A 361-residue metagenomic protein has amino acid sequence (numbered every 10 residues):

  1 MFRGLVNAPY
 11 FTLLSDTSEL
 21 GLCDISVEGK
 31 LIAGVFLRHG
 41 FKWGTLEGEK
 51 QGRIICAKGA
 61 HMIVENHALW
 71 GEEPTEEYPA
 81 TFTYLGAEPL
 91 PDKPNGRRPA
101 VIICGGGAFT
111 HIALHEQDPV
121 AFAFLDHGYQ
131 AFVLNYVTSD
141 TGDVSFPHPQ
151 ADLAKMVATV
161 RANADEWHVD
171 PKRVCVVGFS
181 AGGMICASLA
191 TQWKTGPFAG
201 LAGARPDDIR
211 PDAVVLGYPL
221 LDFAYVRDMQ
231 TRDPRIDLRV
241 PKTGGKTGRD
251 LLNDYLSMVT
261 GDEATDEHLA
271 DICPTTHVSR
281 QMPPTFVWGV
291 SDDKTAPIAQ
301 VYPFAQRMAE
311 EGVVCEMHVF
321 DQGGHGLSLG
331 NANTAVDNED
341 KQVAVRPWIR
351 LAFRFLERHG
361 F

Functional and structural regions predicted by a protein language model:
G59-N95: N-terminal cap/lid segment of alpha/beta-hydrolase-fold proteins
R97-G106: Short beta-strand element of the alpha/beta-hydrolase
I112-L114, L134-P171, Q342-A344: Catalytic nucleophile-loop/oxyanion-hole region of alpha/beta-hydrolase and closely related hydrolase-like folds
A158-D233: Primarily recognizes the serine-hydrolase "nucleophile elbow" in alpha/beta-hydrolase and SGNH/GDSL folds
Y225-H277: Mobile cap/lid helix-loop segments that gate and shape the active-site cleft of serine hydrolases
V287-G289: Short beta-strand/loop motif that positions the catalytic acidic residue of the alpha/beta-hydrolase fold
K294-Q300: Conserved alpha/beta-hydrolase "acid-adjacent" motif
A335-F361: Catalytic active-site module of serine/aspartate enzymes centered on a nucleophile-bearing elbow/loop
